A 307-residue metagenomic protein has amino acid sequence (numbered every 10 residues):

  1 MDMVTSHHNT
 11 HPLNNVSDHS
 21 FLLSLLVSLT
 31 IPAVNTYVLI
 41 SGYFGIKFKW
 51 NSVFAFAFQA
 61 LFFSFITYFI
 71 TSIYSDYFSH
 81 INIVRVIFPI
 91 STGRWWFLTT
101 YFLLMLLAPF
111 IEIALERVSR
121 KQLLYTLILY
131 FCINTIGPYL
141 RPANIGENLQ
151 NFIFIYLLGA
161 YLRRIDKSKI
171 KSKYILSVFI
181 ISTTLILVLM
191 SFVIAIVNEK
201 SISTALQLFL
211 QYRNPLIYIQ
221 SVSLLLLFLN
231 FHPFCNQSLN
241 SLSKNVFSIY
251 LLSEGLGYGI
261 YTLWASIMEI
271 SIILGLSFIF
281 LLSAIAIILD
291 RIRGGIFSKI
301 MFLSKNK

Functional and structural regions predicted by a protein language model:
D2-H8, F63-S72, L127-Y139, I180-A195 (+1 more regions): Aromatic-anchored segments of alpha-helical transmembrane domains
N9-N15, S72-I81, T135-P142, L189-T204 (+1 more regions): Juxtamembrane "helix-exit" motif on the non-cytosolic side of transmembrane helices
S20-W95, T99-T100, L104, S241-L252 (+2 more regions): Transmembrane alpha-helical segments and their boundary/interface "anchor" motifs in multi-pass integral membrane
I31-K47, F97-E112, Y139-I170, R213-P233 (+1 more regions): Specific transmembrane alpha-helix
W50-S52, M105-L129, Y161-I180: Solvent-exposed interhelical
I66, I70, Y74, L107 (+13 more regions): Alpha-helical membrane-inserting segments
L149-F152, K169-N240, N245-S248, G255-L263 (+1 more regions): Alpha-helical transmembrane segments and terminal signal-anchor/GPI-anchor hydrophobic tails, characterized by long
R293-K307: Membrane-proximal cytoplasmic C-terminal regulatory module of class A 7TM GPCRs
